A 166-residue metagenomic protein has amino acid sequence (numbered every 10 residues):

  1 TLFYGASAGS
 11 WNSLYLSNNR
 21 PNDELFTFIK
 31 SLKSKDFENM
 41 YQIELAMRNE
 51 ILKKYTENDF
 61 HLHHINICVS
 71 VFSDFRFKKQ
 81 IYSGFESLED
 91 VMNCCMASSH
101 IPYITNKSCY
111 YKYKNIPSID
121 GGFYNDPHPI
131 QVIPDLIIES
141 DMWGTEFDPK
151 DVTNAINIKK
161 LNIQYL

Functional and structural regions predicted by a protein language model:
T1-Y4, L14-L166: Patatin-like phospholipase
G5, G9: Gly/Ala-rich beta-loop-alpha elbow adjacent to hydrolase catalytic centers
